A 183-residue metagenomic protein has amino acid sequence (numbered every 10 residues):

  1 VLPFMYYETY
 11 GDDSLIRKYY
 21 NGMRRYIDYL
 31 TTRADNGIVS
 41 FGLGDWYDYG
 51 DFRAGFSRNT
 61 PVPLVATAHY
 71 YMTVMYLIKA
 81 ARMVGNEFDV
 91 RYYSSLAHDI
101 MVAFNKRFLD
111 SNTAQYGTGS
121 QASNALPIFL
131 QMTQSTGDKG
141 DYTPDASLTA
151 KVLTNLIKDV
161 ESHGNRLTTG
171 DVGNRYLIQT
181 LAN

Functional and structural regions predicted by a protein language model:
V1-N183: Active-site core of glycosidic bond-cleaving carbohydrate-active enzymes
